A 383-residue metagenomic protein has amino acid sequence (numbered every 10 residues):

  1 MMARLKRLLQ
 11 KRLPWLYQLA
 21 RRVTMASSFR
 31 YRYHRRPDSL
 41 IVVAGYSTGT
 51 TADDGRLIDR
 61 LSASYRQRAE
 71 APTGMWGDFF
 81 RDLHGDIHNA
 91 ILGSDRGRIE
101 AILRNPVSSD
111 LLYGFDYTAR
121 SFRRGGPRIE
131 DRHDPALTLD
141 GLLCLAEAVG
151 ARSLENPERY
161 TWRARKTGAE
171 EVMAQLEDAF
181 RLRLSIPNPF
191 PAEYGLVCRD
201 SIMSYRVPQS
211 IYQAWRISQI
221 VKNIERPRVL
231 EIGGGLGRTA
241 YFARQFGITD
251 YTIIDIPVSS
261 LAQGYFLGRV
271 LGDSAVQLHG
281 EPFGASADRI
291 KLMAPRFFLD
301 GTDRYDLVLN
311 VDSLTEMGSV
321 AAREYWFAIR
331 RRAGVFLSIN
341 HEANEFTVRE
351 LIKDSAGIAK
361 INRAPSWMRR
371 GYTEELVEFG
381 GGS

Functional and structural regions predicted by a protein language model:
M1-D78: Membrane-proximal basic amphipathic "stem/tether" segments
D82-I224: Conserved Class I S-adenosyl-L-methionine-dependent methyltransferase catalytic core
E225-G235: Conserved class I S-adenosyl-L-methionine
L236-I248: Conserved SAM-binding loop of SAM-dependent methyltransferases across substrates and taxa, primarily the Class I
Y265-G301: S-adenosyl-L-methionine
L309: A conserved beta-strand element that flanks and buttresses the S-adenosyl-L-methionine
E316-I329: A short, conserved alpha-helix within the catalytic core of class I
A333-N344: Conserved beta-strand signature within the Rossmann-like core of class I S-adenosyl-L-methionine
